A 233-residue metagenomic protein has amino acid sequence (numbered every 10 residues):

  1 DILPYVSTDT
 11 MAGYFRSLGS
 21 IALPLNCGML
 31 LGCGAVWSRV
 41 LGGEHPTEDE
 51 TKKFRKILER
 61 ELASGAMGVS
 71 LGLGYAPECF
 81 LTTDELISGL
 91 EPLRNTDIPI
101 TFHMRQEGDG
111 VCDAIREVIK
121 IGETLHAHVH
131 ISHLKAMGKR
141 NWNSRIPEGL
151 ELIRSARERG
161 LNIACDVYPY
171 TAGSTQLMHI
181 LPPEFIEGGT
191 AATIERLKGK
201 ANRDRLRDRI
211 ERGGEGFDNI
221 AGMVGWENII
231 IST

Functional and structural regions predicted by a protein language model:
D1-G13: Metal-associated gating/positioning segment near the N- to mid-region
Y5-T8, E48, K52, F80 (+2 more regions): Conserved phosphate-coordination/catalytic loops
T10, M104, G213: Catalytic cores and adjacent flexible loops of soluble metabolic enzymes that perform enolate/carbanion chemistry on
M11, T83-L86, I115, I146-L150: Amphipathic alpha-helical segments in well-structured domains
F15-L18, L23-E48, F54-Y75, E123 (+2 more regions): Active-site neighborhoods of metal-dependent hydrolases
R60, A66-K120: Divalent metal-binding pocket/active-site signature
